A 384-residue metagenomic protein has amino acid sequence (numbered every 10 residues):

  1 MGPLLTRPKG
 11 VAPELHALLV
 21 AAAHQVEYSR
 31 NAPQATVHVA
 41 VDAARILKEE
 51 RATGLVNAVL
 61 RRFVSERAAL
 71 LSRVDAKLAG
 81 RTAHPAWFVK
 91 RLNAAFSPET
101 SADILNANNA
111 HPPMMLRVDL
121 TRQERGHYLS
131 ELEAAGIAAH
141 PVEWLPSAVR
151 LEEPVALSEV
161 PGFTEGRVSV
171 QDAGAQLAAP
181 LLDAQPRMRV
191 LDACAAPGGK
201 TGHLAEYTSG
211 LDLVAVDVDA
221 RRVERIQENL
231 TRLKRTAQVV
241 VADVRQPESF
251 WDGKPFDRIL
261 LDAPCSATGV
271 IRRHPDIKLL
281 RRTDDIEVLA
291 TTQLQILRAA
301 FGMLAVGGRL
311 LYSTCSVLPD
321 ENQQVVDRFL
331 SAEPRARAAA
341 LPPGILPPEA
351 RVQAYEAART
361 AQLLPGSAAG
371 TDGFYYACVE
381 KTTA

Functional and structural regions predicted by a protein language model:
M1-A384: S-adenosylmethionine
